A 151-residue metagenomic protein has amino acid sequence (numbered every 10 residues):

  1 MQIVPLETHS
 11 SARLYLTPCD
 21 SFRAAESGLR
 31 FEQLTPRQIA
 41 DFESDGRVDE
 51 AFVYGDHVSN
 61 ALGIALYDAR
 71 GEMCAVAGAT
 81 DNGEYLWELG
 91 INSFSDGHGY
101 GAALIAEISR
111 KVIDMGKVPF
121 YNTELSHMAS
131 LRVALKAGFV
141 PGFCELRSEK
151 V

Functional and structural regions predicted by a protein language model:
M1-I39: Acyl-donor-binding surface of acyltransferase catalytic domains
Q2, A102, L125-F143: Conserved active-site alpha-helix within GNAT-family acetyltransferase domains
R30-A61: Internal catalytic-core helix/loop-beta-alpha segment that presents or stabilizes conserved functional determinants
G55-G63, Y67-A69, M73-Y85, G90-F94: A conserved beta-strand-loop-helix scaffold within acyl/acetyltransferase catalytic domains
M73, V112-D114, P141: Long alpha-helical, hydrophobic tracts
G97-I113, R132, K136: Conserved acetyl-CoA-binding loop-helix of GNAT-fold acetyltransferases
V112-E124: Conserved GNAT acetyl-CoA-binding A-motif
S148-E149: Catalytic phosphate/metal-binding cores of nucleic-acid and nucleotide-processing enzymes, i.e., regions that mediate
